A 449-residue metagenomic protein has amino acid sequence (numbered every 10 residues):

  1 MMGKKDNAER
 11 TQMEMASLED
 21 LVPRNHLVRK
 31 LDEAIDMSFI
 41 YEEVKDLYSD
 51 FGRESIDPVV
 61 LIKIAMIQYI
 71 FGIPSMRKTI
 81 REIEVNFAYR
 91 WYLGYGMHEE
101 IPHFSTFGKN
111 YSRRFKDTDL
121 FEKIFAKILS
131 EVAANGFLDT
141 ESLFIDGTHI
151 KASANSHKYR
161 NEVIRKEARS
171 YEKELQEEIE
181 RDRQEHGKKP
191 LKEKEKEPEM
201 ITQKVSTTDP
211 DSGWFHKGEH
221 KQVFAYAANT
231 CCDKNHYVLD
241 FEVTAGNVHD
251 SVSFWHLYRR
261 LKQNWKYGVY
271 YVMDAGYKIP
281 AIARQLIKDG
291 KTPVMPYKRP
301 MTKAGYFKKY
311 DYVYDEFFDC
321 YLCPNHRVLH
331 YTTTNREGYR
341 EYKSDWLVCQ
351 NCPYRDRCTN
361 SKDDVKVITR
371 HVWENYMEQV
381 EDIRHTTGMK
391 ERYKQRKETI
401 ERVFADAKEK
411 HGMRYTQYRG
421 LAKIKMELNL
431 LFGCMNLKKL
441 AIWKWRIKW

Functional and structural regions predicted by a protein language model:
M1-R29: Hydrophobic alpha-helical membrane-insertion signals
K4-K5, A65, G72-V85, Y95-W449: Anion-binding and metal-coordination hotspots
T11, R24, M37, D57 (+3 more regions): Generic alpha-helical segment signature
S17, I35-F39, D46, K308 (+1 more regions): Short, solvent-exposed coil/turn linker segments
E19, P23, D32, D36 (+3 more regions): Amphipathic alpha-helical interaction elements
R24-M66, F71-G72, Y376: Basic, short loop/linker segments at the boundary and entry of helix-turn-helix/winged-helix-like folds
M37, V85-Y89: A short linear boundary/processing microfeature
R90-G94: Short arginine-rich
